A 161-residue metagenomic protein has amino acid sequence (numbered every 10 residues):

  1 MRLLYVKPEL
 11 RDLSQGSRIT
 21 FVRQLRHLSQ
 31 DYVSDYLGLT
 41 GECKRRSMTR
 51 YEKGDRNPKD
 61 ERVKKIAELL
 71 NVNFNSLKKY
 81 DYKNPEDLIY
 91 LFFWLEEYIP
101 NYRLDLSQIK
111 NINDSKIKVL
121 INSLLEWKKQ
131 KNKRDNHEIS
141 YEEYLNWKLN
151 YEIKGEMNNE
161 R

Functional and structural regions predicted by a protein language model:
L4-L13, F21, E61, E68-I139: Charged, helix-prone or intrinsically disordered regulatory segments positioned adjacent to compact structured domains
D12, G16-G38: Short basic helix-loop element that most often maps to the first helix and adjoining turn of HTH DNA-binding modules
S17, F21, D35, R46 (+3 more regions): DNA-binding alpha-helical recognition surfaces that contact promoter or target DNA
I19, Q30, R45, D60-V63 (+1 more regions): Helix-turn-helix DNA-binding elements, focusing on the entry/boundary residues of the two helices that contact DNA
G38-P58, K79-K83: Recognition helix of helix-turn-helix/homeodomain-like DNA-binding domains that insert into the DNA major groove
Y141-L149: Short, charged, amphipathic alpha-helical segments
G155-R161: Short, charge-rich amphipathic alpha-helical segments embedded in non-transmembrane helical bundles/solenoids
